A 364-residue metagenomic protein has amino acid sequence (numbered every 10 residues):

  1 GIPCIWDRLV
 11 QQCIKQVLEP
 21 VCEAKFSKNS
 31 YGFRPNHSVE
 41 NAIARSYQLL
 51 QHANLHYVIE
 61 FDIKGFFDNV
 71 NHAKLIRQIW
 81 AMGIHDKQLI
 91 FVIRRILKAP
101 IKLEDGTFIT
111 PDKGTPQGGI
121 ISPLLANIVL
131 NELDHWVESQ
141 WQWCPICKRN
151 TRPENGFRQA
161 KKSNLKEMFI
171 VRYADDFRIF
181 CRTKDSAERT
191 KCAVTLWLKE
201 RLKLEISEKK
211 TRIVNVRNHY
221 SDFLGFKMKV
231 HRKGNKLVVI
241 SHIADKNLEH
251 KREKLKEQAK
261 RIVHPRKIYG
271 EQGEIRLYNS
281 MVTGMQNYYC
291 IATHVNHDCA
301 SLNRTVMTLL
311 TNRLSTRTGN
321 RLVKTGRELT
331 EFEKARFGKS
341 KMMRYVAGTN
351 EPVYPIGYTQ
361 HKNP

Functional and structural regions predicted by a protein language model:
G1, I5-C13, I43, Y47 (+1 more regions): Duplex nucleic acid-engaging cores and interfaces of nucleic-acid transaction enzymes
P3, G32, N36, T110 (+5 more regions): Conserved phosphate/pyrophosphate-binding and hydrolysis machinery centered on Walker-type P-loop NTPases, extending
R8, Q12, Q16, P20 (+11 more regions): Short, residue-level hotspots on alpha-helical faces of the histone-fold and other alpha-helical interaction modules
A24-R34, T183, G234, P265-Y269 (+1 more regions): Short, polar/flexible loop-turn hinges at active-site or ligand-entry regions and domain interfaces
K25-N29, R34, N41-R45, L49-E208 (+2 more regions): Conserved polymerase palm-domain catalytic core
K98, T107, L202-G270, E274 (+1 more regions): A conserved non-catalytic segment of reverse transcriptases and RNA-directed RNA polymerases corresponding to the late
I243-R327: Right-hand nucleic-acid polymerase module
L314, T318-P364: Extended C-terminal regions of large enzymes
